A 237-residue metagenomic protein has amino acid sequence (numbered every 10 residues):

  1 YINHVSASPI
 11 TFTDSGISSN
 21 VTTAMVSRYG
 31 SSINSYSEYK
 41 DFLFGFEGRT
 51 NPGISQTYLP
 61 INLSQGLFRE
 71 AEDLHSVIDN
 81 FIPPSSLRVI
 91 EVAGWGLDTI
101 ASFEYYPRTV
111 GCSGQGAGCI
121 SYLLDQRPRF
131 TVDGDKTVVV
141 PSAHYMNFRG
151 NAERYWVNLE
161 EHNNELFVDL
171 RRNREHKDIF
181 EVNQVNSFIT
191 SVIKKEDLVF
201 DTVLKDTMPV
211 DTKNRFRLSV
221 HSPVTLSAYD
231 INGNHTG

Functional and structural regions predicted by a protein language model:
Y1-D201: Helical cap/lid subdomain of alpha/beta-hydrolase-fold lipid enzymes that gates access to the catalytic pocket
F200-G237: Extracellular glycoprotein-like low-complexity segments
